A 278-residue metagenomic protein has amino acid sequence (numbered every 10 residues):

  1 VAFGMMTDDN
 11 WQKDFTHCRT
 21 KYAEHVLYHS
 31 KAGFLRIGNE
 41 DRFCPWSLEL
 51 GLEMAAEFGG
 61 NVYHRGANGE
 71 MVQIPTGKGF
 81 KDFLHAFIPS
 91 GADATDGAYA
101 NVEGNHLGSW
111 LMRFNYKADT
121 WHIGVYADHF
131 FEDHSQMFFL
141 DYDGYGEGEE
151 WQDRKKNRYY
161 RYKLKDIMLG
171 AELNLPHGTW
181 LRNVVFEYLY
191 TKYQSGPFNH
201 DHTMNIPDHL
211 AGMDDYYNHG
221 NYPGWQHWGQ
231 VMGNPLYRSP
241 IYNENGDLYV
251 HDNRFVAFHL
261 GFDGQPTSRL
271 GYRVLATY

Functional and structural regions predicted by a protein language model:
V1-V72: Internal, well-ordered domain-core segments that constitute the primary functional module of diverse proteins
A2-C18, F87-T95, Y145-D153, N234-N243: Flexible, solvent-exposed coil segments and beta strand-coil junctions, predominantly the extracellular/periplasmic
A32-F34, L111, G170: Glycine-centered structural positions embedded in regular secondary structure
D41-E57, N61-T120, F131, E172-N174 (+3 more regions): Extended ligand-binding clefts on enzyme/binding-domain cores
A98-S109, K117, H122-Y278: Outer-membrane beta-barrel pore domains
